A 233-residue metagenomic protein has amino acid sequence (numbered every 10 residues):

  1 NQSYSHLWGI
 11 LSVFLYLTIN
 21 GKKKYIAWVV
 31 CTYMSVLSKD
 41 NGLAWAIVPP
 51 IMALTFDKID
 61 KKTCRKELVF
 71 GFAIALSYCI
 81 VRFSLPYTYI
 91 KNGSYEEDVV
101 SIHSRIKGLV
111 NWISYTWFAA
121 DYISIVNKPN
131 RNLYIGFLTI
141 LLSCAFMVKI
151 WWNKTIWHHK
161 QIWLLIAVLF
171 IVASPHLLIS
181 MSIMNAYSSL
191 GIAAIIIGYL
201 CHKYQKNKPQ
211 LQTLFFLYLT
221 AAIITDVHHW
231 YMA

Functional and structural regions predicted by a protein language model:
N1-A233: Polytopic membrane enzymes that build or remodel cell-surface glycoconjugates and lipids
